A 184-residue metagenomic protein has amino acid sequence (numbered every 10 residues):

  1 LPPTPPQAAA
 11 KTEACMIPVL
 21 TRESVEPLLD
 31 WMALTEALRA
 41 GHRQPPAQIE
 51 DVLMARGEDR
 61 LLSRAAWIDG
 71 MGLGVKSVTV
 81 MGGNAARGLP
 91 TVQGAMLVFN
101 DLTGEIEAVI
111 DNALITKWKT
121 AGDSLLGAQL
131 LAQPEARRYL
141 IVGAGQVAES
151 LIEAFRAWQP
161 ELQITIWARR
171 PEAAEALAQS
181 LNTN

Functional and structural regions predicted by a protein language model:
P3-C15: Short, Lys/Arg-enriched N-terminal segments with co-localized hydrophobic residues within the first ~10-30 amino acids
T12-K117, L125, A132-E135: N-terminal ligand-binding/catalytic initiation module
I17-L20, R156-P160: Acidic/polar active-site rim loop that often engages polyanionic ligands
A37-A40, D123-L126, L130, S150 (+3 more regions): Alpha-helical scaffold segments in soluble metabolic enzymes
I115, V147, E172: Conserved Rossmann-like nucleotide-cofactor binding loop
S124, A136-W158, A168-R169: Glycine-rich adenosine-cofactor-binding loop
W158-N182: NAD(P)-binding Rossmann-fold cofactor-contacting core
